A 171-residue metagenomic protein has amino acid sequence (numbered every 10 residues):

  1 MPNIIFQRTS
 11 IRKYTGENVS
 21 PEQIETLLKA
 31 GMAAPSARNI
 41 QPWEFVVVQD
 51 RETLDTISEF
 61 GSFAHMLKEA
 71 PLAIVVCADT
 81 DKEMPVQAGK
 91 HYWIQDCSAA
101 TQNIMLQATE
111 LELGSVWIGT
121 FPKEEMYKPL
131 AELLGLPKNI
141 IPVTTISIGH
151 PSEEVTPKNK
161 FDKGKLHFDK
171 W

Functional and structural regions predicted by a protein language model:
M1-W171: Acidic, surface-exposed loops and disordered segments
